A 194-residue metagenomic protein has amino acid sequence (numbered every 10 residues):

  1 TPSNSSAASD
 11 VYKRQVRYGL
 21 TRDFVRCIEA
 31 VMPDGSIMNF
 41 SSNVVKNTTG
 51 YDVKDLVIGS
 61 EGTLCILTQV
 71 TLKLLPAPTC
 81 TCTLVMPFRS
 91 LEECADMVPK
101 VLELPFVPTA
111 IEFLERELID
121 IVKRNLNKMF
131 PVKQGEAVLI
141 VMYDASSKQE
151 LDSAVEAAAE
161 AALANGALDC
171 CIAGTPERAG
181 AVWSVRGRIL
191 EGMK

Functional and structural regions predicted by a protein language model:
T1-A8, Y12: Single conserved hydrophobic/aromatic residue that forms the stacking wall/gate of nucleotide- or nucleobase-binding
V16-D34, I66-Q69, E136: Structural signature of FAD isoalloxazine-binding scaffolds in flavoprotein oxidoreductases
R26-A30, S42, D55-G59, T68-L74 (+3 more regions): Short beta-strand elements
M38-F40: Active-site-adjacent elements of ketosynthase-type condensing enzymes
V44-T48: Flexible, small-/acidic-enriched active-site or ligand-binding loops
L75-P76, C82-K194: C-terminal substrate-recognition/cap domain of FAD-linked oxidoreductases
